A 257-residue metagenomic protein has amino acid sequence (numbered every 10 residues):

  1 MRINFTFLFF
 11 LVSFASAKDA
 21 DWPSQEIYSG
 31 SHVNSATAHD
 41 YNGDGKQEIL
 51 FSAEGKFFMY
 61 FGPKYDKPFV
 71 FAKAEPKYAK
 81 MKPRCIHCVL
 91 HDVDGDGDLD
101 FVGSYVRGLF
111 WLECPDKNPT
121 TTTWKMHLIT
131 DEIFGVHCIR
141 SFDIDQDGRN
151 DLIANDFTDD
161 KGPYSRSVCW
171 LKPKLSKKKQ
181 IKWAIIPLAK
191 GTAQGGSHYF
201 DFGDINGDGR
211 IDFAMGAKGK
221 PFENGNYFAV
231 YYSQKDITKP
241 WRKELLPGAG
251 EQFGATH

Functional and structural regions predicted by a protein language model:
R2-L8: Sec-dependent signal peptide recognition, specifically the positively charged N-region followed immediately by
F9-A17: Hydrophobic h-region of N-terminal signal peptides that target proteins for export in Gram-negative bacteria
A17-H257: Beta-propeller-forming repeat regions
